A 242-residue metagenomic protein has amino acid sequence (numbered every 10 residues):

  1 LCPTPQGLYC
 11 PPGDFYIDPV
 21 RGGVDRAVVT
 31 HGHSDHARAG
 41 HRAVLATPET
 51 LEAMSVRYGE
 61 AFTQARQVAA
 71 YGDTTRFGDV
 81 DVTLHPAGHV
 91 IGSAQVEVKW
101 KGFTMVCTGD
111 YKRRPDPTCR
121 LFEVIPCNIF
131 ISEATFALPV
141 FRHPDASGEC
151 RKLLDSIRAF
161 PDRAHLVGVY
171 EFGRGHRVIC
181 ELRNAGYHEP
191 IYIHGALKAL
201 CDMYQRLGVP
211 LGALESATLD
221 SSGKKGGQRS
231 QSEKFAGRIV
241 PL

Functional and structural regions predicted by a protein language model:
L1-R26, G32-G173, C180, N184: His/Asp/Glu-rich metal-coordinating catalytic cores of metallo-dependent phosphodiesterases/hydrolases acting on
L1-T4, L8-Y9, A65-V68, L211-G227 (+1 more regions): Generic preference for hydrophobic/aromatic residues in regular secondary structure cores
F15, P19, R26-H31, D220-L242: Short, well-ordered secondary-structure micro-motifs within conserved domains or adaptor modules
C150-R163, V169-F235: Hard-cation-handling environments
